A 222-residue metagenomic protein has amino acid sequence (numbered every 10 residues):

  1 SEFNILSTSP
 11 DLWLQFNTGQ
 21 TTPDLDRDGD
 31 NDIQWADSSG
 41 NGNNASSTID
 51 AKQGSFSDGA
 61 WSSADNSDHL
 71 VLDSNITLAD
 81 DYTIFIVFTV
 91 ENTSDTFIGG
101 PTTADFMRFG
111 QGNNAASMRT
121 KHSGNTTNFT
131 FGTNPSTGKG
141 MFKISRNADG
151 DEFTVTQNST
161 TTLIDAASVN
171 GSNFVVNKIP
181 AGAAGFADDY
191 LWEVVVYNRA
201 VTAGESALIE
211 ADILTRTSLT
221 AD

Functional and structural regions predicted by a protein language model:
S1-L12, T21-D30, E193-D222: Extended recognition patches within non-cytosolic domains
S1-L6, S46, A64-T83, T126-N134 (+1 more regions): Short surface loop/edge beta-strand patches of beta-sandwich-type extracellular domains that form ligand-contact sites
T22, D30-W35, S39, N43-N44 (+4 more regions): Extracellular glycan-recognition modules
D73, S117-I144: Short, aromatic/His-centered strand-loop micro-motif at the edge of beta-sheets
T89-V90, P135-T154: Localized edge beta-strand/strand-to-loop motifs within extracellular or lumenal beta-rich domains
T96, D105-M107, N125-T130, S159-D165: Surface-exposed loop/edge segments in extracytoplasmic proteins
K121, N170-V196, A200-V201: Extracellular glycan-interaction patches encoded by glycine-rich segments
Q157-N177: Short, solvent-exposed beta-strand-to-loop segments that form ligand-recognition rims of beta-rich domains
